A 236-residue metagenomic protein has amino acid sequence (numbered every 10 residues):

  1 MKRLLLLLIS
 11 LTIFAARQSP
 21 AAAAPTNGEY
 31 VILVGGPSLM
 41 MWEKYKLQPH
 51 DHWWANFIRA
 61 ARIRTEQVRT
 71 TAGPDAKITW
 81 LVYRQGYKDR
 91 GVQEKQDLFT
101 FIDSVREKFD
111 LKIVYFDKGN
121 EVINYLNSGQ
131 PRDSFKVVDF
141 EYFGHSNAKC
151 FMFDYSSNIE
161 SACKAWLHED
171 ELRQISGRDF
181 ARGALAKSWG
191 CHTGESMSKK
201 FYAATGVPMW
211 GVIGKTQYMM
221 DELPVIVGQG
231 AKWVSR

Functional and structural regions predicted by a protein language model:
L4-T12: Sec-dependent N-terminal signal peptides
I13-P20: C-terminal segment of classical bacterial N-terminal signal peptides
A24-V122: A domain-level signal for caspase-like cysteine endopeptidase catalytic cores and their zymogen-processing architecture
T26-E29, D75-I78, R132-V137, A181-G183: A general structural motif
A61-T71, N124-D133, H168-D179: Short, basic/hydrophobic alpha-helical segments
Q130, V137-D221: Catalytic cores of nucleophile-dependent amide-cleaving enzymes
Y218-V227, R236: Short, charged, surface-exposed secondary-structure boundary motifs
